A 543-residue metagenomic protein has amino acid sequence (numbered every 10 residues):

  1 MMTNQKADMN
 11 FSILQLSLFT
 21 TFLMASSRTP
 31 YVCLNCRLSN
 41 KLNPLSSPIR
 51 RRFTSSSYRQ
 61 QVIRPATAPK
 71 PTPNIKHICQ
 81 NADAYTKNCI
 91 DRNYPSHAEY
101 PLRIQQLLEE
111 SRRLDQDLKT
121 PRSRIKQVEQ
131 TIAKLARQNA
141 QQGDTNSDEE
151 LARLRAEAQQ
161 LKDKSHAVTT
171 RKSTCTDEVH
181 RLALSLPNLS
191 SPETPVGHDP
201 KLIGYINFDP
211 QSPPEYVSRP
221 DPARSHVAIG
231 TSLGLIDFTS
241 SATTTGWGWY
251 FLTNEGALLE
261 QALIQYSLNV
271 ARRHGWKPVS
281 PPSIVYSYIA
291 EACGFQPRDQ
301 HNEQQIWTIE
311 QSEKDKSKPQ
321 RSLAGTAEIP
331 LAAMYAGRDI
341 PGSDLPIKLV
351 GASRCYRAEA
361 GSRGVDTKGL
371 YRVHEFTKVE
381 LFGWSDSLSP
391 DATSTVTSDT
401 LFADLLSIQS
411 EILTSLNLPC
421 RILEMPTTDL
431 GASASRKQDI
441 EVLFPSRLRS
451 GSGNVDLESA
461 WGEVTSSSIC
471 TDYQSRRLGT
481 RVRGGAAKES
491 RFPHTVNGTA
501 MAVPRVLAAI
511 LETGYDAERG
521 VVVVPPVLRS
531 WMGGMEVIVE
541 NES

Functional and structural regions predicted by a protein language model:
M1-M2, M9: Methionine residue identity
T3-Q5, N35, P69, E375: A subset of signal/propeptide-processing and intrinsically disordered low-complexity segments in secreted/extracellular
N10-L14, L18-C33, R37-P213: N-terminal alpha-helical targeting/anchoring segments
H97-Y100, R113-D117, I206-S543: TRNA-recognition modules of translation machinery and tRNA-sensing kinases, especially anticodon-binding
